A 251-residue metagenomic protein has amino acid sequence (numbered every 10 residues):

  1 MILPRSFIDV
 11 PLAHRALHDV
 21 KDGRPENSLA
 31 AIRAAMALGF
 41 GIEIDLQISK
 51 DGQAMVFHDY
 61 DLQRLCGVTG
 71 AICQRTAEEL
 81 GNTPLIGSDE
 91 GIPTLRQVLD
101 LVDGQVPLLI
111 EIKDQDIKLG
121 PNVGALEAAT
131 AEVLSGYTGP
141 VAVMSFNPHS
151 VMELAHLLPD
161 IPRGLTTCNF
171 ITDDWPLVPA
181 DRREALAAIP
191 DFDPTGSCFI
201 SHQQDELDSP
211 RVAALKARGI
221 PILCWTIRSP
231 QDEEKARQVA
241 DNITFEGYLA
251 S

Functional and structural regions predicted by a protein language model:
M1-S251: Phosphate-group recognition and catalysis centered on beta-loop-alpha active-site segments
